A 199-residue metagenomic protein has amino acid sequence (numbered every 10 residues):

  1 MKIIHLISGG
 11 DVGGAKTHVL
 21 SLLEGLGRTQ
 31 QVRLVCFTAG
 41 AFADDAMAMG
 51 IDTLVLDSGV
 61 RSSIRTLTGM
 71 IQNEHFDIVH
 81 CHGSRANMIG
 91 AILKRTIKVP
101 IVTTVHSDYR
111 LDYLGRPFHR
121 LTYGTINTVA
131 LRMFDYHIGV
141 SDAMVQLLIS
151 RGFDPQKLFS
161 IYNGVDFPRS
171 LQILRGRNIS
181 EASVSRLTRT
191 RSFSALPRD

Functional and structural regions predicted by a protein language model:
M1-D199: Membrane-interface segments of envelope glycosyltransferases acting on lipid-linked substrates or membrane lipids
